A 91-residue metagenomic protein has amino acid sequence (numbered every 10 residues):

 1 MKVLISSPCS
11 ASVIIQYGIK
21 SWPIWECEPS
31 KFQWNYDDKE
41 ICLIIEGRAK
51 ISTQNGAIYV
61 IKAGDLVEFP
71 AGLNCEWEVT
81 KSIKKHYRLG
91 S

Functional and structural regions predicted by a protein language model:
M1-V3, S7, S21, K84-S91: Double-stranded beta-helix
P8-S10, G18-D37, P70-A71: Conserved short histidine dyad/triad with adjacent acidic residue
Q16, F32-Y36, T53, Y59-V60 (+1 more regions): Short histidine-centered beta-strand/loop micro-motifs that create catalytic or ligand/metal-coordination sites
W34, I51, K85-Y87: Short hydrophobic/aromatic-rich beta-strand segments that constitute the beta-sheet cores of beta-sandwich/beta-barrel
Y36-I51: Short, conserved beta-strand element in jelly-roll/cupin
N55-A71: Short acidic-glycine-tyrosine-enriched beta hairpin
A71-S91: Ligand-binding loop in jelly-roll beta-barrel domains
